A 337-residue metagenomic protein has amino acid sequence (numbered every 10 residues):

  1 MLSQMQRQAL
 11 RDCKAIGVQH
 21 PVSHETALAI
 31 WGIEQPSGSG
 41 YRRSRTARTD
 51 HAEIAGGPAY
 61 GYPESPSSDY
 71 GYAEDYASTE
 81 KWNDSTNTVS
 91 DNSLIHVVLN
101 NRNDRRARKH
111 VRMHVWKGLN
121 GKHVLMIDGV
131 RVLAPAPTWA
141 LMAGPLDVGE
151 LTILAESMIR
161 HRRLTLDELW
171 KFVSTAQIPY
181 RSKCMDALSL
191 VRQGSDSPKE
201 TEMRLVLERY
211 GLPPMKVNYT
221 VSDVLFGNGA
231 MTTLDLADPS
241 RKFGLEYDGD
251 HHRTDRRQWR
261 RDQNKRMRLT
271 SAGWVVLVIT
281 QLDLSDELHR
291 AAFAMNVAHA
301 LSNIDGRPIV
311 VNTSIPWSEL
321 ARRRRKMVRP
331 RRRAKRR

Functional and structural regions predicted by a protein language model:
M1-Y180, S302-R337: Short gly/ser-rich loop at a beta-strand->alpha-helix junction or flexible surface loop bordering the NTP-binding
I159-R337: Surface segments flanking catalytic/ligand-binding clefts of nucleic-acid enzymes
